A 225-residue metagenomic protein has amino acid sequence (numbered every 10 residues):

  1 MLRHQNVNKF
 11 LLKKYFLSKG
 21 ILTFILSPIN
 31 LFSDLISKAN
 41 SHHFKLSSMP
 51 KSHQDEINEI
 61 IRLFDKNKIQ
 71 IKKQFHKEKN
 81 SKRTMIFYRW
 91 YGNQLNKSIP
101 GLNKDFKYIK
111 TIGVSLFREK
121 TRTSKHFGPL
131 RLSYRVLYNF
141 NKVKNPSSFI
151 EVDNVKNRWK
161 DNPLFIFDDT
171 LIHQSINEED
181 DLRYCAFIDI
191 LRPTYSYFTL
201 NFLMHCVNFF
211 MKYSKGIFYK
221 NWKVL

Functional and structural regions predicted by a protein language model:
M1-L102: Non-heme Fe(II)/2-oxoglutarate
G101-E119: A short glycine-rich, His/Asp/Glu-containing loop-to-beta-strand
L116-R118, P129-N145: Short, conserved beta-strand element in jelly-roll/cupin
S124-H126, S148-I150, F167, H173-E179: Short beta-strand His + acidic residue motifs that chelate non-heme Fe in jelly-roll/DSBH and cupin folds
R135-F140, L164-I166, D180-Y197: A short hydrophobic beta-strand segment most commonly corresponding to one strand of the jelly-roll/cupin
N141-D161: A short beta-strand-loop-beta hairpin characteristic of the jelly-roll/cupin
R158-I172: Conserved metal-binding segment of the jelly-roll/cupin
I188-L225: Long, compositionally biased interface segments
